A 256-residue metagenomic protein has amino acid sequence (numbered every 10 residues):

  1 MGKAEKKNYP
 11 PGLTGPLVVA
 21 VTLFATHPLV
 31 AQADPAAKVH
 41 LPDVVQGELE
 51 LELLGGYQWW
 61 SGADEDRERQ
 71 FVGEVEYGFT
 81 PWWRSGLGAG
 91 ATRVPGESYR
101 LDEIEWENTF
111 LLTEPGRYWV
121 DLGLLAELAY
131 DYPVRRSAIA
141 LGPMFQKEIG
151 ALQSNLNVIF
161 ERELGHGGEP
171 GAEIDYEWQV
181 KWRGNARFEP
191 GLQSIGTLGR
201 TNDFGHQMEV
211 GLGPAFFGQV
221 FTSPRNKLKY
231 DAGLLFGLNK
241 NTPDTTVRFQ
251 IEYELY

Functional and structural regions predicted by a protein language model:
M1-A4, P28-V30: Glycine-centered signal
K3-L17: Bacterial N-terminal signal peptides that target proteins for export
E5-K7, A20, L41-V44: Intrinsic low-complexity, intrinsically disordered segments enriched in polar/basic residues
G15-T26: Bacterial N-terminal signal peptides
A31-Y256: Transmembrane beta-barrel domains of Gram-negative outer membranes and organellar outer membranes
